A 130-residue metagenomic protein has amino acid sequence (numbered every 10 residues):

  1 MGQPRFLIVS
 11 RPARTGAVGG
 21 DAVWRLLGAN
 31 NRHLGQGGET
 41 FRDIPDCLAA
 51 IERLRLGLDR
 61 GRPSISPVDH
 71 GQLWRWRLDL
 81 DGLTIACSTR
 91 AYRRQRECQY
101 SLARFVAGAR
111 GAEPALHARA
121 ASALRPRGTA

Functional and structural regions predicted by a protein language model:
M1-V23, L34-G71, P114-L116, R125-A130: Short N-terminal "domain-start" leader segments that mark the transition from disordered tails or signal peptides into
L26, T40, R77-L78: Hydrophobic beta-strand positions
A29: Local sequence-structure signature of Cys/Sec-based thiol-disulfide redox active-site neighborhoods
R32-I44, L83-R94: A short, exposed loop/beta-hairpin motif centered on an aromatic-Gly-Thr core
A49-V106: Short, solvent-exposed interaction modules
R90-R93, E97-A130: Mixed-charge, glycine-accented linear interaction segment located at domain edges/termini
